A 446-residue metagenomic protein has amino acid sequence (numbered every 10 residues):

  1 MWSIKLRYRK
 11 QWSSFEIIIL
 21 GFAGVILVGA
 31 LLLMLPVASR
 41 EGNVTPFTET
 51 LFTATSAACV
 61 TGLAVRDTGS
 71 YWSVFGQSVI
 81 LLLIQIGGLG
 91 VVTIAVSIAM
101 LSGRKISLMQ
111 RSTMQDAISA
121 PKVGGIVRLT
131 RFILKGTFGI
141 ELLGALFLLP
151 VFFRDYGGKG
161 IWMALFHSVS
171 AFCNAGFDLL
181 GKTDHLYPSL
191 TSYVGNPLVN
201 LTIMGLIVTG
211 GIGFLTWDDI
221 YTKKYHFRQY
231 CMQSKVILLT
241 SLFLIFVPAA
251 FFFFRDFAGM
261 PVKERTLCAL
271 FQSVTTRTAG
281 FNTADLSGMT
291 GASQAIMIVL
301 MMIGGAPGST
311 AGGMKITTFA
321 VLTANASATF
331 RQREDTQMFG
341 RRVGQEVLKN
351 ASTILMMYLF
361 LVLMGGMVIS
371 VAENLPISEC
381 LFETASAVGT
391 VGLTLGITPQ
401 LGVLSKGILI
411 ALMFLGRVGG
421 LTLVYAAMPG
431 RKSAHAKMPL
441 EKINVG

Functional and structural regions predicted by a protein language model:
M1-G446: Membrane-proximal intracellular helices of multi-pass ion channels
